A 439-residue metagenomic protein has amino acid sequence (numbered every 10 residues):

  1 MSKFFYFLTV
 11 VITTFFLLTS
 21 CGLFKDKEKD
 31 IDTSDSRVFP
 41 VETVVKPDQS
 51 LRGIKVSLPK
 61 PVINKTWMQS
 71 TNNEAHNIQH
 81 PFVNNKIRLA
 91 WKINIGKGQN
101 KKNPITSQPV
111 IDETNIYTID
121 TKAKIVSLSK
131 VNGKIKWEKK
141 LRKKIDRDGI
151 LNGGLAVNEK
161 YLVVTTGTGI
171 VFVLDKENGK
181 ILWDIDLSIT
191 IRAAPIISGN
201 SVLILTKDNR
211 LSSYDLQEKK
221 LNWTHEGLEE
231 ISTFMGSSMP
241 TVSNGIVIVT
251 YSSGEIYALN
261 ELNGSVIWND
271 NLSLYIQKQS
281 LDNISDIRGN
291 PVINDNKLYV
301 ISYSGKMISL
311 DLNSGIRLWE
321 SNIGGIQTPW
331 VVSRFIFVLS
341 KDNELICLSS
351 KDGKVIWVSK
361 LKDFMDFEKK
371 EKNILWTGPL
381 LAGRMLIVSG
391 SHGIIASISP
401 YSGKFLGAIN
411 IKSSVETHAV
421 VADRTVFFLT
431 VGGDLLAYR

Functional and structural regions predicted by a protein language model:
L18-S20: C-terminal motif of bacterial Sec signal peptides marking the signal peptidase cleavage site
G22-K25: Bacterial signal peptide processing site
D30-D48, G53-A90, V266: Blade/loop signatures of beta-propeller domains
P61, A90-V110, E138-A156, L182-G199 (+5 more regions): Extracytoplasmic beta-rich repeat domains
T71, D120-T121, I150, E159 (+11 more regions): Structural signature of WD-repeat beta-propellers
V126, F172, S212, Y257 (+4 more regions): WD40 beta-propeller blade core
S129-G133, D175-G179, D215-K219, E261-G264 (+3 more regions): Short loop/turn segments that connect beta-strands within beta-propeller blades
